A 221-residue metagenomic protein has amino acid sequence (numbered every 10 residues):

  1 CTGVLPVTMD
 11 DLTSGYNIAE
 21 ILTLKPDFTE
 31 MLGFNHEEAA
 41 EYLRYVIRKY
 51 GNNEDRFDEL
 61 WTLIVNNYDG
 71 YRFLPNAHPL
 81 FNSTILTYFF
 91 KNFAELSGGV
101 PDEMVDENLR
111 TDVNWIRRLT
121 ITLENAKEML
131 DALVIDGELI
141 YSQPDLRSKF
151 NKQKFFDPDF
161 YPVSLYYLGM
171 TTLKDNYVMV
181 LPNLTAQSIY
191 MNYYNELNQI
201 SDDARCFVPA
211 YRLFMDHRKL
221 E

Functional and structural regions predicted by a protein language model:
C1-V4: Structural recognition of the conserved hydrophobic beta-strand(s) that form the central parallel beta-sheet of P-loop
T8-S14, L22-K91: Amphipathic alpha-helical segments of the small helical/lid subdomains adjacent to P-loop NTPase cores
A19, P79-E221: Extended alpha-helical interface modules used as scaffolds for assembling large macromolecular complexes
